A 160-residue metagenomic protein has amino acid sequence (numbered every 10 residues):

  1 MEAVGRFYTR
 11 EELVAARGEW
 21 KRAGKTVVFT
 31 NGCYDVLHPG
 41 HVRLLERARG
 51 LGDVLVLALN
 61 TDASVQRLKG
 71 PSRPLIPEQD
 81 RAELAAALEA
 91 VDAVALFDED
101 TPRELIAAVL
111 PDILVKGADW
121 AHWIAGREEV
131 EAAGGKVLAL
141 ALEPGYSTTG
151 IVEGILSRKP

Functional and structural regions predicted by a protein language model:
M1-P160: Nucleotidyltransferase catalytic core that binds NTPs
